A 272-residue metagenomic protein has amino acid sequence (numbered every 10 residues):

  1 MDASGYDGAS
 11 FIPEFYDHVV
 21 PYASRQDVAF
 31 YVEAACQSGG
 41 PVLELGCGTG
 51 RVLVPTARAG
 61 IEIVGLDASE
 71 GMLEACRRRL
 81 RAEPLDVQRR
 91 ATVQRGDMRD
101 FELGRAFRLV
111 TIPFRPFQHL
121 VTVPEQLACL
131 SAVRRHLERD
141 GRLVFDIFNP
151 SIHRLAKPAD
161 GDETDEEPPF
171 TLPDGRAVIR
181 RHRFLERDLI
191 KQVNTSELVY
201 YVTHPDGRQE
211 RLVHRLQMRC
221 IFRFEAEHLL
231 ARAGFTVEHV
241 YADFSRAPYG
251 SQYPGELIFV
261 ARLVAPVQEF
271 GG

Functional and structural regions predicted by a protein language model:
M1-G40: Conserved class I S-adenosyl-L-methionine
G39-G48: Conserved class I S-adenosyl-L-methionine
R51: Conserved SAM/SAH-binding loop-helix junction of Class I S-adenosyl-L-methionine-dependent methyltransferases
V54-D100: Class I SAM-dependent methyltransferase SAM/SAH-binding core
E102-L109: A short acidic, Gly/Pro-enriched loop at the edge of an enzyme's catalytic core that lines a small-molecule cofactor
L127-R139: A short glycine-rich, Lys/Arg-flanked "PGG" loop and its adjoining helix->strand segment in the class I
F145-E227: SAM-dependent methyltransferase
Q217-G272: C-terminal lobe and adjacent flexible extensions of AdoMet/dcAdoMet transferase-like proteins
